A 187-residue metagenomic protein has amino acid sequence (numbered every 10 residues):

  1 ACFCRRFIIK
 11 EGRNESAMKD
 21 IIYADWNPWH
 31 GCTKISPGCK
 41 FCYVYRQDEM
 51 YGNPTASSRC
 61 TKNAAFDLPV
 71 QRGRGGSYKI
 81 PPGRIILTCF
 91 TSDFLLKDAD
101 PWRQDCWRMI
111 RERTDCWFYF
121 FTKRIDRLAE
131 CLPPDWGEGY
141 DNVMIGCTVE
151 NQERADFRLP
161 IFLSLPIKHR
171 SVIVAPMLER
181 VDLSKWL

Functional and structural regions predicted by a protein language model:
C2-C4: Cysteine-centered motifs
R6-K10: Short, positively charged and aromatic/hydrophobic N-terminal segments
G12-I85: N-terminal [4Fe-4S]-dependent radical SAM core
F66-L187: Conserved AdoMet/S-adenosylmethionine-binding subsite of the radical SAM
